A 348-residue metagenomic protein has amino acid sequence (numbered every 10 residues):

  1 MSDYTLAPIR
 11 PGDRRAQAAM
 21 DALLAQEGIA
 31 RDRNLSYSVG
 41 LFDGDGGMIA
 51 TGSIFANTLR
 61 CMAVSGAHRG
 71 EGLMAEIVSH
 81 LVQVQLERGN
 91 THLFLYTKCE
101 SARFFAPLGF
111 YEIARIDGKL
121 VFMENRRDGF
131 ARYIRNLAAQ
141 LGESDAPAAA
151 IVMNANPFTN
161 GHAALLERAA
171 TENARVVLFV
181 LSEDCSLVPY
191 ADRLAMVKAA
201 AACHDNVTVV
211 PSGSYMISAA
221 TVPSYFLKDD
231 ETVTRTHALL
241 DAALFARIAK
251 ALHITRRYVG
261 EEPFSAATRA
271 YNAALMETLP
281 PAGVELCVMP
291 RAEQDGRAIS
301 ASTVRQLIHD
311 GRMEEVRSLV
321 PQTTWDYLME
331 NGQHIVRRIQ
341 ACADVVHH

Functional and structural regions predicted by a protein language model:
M1-R31, F42: Short amphipathic alpha-helix that is part of the acyltransferase structural core
M20, S38-G40, F94-T97: Short, hydrophobic beta-strand segments that form beta-sheet elements in well-ordered domains
S36, L59, A146: Short coil/loop residues immediately preceding or within conserved phosphate-binding loops of NTP-utilizing enzyme
G40, G46-A63: Conserved beta-strand in the GNAT
H68, G72-H80, G161: Conserved acetyl-CoA pyrophosphate-binding loop and the N-cap/start of the following alpha-helix in GNAT-like
V82, L86, E167-A170: Surface-exposed amphipathic alpha-helices with a cationic face
Q85-K98: Conserved GNAT acetyl-CoA-binding A-motif
T97, A102-F110, R115-H348: Nucleotidyltransferase catalytic core that binds NTPs
